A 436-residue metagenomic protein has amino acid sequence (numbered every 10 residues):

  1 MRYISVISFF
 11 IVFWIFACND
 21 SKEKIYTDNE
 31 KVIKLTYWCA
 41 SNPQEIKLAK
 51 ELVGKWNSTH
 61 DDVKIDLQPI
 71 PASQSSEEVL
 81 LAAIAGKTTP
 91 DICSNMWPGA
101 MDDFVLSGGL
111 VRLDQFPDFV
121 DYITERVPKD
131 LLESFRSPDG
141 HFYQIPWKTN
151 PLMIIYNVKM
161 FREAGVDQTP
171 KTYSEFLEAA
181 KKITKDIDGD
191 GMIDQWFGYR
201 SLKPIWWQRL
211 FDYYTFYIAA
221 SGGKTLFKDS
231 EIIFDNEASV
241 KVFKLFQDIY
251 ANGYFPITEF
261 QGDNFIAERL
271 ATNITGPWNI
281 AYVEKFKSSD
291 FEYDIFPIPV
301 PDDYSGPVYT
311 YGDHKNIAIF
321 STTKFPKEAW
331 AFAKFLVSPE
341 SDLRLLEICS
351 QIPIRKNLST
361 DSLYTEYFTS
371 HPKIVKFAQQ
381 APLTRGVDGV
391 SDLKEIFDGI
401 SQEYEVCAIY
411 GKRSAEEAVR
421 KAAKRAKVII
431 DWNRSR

Functional and structural regions predicted by a protein language model:
E30-P43, V63-Q68, I92, Y143 (+2 more regions): Short, well-ordered beta-strand elements
K34-E51, I70-P71, N150, D388-L393: Extracytoplasmic "Venus flytrap"
L52-K129, S134, K159-K171, A271-T272 (+3 more regions): Extracytoplasmic "Venus flytrap"/periplasmic binding protein-like
M96-M153, I193-F197, L210-T215, E292-I298 (+1 more regions): Hinge/lid segment of periplasmic solute-binding proteins
E125, K129, E133-F135, F296-I298 (+3 more regions): Long, aromatic- and glycine/proline-rich binding clefts that accommodate carbohydrate-like moieties
S134, P138-W147, L152, L177-E231 (+1 more regions): Extracytoplasmic/periplasmic solute-binding protein
I155-V158, G312-F325, A408: A bilobed periplasmic-binding-protein/Venus flytrap-type ligand-binding module shared by bacterial periplasmic
A179-K181, K224-I257, I298: Glycine-centered hinge/linker elements that transmit conformational signals in sensory and ligand-binding systems
